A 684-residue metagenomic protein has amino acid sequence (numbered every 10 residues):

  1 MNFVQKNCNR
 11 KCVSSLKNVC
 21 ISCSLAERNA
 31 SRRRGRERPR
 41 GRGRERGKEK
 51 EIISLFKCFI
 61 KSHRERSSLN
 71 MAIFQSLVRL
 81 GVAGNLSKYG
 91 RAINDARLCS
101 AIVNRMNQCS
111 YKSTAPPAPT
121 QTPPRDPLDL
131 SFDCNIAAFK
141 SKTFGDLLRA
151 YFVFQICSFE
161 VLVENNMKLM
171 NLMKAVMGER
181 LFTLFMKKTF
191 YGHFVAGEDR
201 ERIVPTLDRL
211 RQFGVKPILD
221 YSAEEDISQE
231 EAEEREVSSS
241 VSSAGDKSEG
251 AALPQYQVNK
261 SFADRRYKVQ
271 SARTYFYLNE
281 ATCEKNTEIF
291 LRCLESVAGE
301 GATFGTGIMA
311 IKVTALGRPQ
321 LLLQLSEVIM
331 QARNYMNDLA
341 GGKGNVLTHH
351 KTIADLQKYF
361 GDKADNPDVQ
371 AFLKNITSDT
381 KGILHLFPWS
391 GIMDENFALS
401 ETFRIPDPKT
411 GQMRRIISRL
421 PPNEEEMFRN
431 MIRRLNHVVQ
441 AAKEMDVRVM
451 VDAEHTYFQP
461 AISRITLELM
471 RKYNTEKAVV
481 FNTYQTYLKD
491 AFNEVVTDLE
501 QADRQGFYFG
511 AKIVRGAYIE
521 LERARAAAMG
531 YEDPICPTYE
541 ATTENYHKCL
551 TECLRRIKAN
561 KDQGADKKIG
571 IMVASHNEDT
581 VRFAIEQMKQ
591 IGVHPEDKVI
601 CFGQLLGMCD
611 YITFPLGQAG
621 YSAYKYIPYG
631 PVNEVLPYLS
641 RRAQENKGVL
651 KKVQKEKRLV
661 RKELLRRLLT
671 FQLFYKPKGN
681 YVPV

Functional and structural regions predicted by a protein language model:
M1-V13, E65-N85: PEST-like, low-complexity acidic/proline-rich intrinsically disordered segments, predominantly at protein N-termini
F3, F56-F59: Aromatic (phenylalanine/tyrosine) cluster motif
C8, C12, C20-C23, C58: Cysteine-centered motifs
C20, E51-I52, F59, A101: Generic short N-terminal amphipathic or hydrophobic helices
A30-K50: Arginine-selective low-complexity/disordered segments
A72-V684: Positively charged, amphipathic and often flexible ligand-engagement surfaces
